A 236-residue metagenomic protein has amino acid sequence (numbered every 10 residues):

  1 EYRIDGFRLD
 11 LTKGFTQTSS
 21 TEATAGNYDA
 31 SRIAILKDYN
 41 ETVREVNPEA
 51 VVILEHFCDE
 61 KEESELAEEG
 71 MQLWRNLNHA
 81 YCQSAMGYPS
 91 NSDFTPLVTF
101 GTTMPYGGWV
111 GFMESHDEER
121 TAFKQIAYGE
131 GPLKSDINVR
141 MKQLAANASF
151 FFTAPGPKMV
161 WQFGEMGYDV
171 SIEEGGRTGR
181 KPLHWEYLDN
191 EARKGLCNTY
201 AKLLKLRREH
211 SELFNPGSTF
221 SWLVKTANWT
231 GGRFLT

Functional and structural regions predicted by a protein language model:
E1, A25-Y28, I137-R140: Alpha-helix N-cap/helix-initiation motif
E1-R8: An active-site-proximal structural segment forming one wall of the substrate-binding cleft that immediately precedes
G6, V51, W161: Hydrophobic "anchor" residues on beta-strands that sit immediately upstream of conserved functional sites
L11-E118, S149-T153, G164-T236: Active-site-proximal helices and loops of the catalytic beta/alpha 8
F123-I137, R177-L183: A solvent-exposed, charged loop/short amphipathic helix patch at secondary-structure junctions
K142-A148: Conserved interdomain hinge at the start of the Helicase C-terminal
